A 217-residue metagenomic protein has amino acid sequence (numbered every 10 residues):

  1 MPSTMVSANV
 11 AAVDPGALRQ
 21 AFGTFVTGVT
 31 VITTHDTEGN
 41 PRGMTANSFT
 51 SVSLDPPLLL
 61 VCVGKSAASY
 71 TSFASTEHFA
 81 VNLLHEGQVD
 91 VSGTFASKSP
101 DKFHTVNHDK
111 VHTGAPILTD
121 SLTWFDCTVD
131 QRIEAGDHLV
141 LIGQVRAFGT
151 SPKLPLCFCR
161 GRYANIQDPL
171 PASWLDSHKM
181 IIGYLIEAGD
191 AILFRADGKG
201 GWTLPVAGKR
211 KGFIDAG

Functional and structural regions predicted by a protein language model:
P2-T45, T50-G189: Active-site-proximal mixed secondary-structure blocks
K179-G183, E187-G217: Conserved Nudix-box catalytic region and its N-terminal flanking loop in Nudix hydrolases and closely related
